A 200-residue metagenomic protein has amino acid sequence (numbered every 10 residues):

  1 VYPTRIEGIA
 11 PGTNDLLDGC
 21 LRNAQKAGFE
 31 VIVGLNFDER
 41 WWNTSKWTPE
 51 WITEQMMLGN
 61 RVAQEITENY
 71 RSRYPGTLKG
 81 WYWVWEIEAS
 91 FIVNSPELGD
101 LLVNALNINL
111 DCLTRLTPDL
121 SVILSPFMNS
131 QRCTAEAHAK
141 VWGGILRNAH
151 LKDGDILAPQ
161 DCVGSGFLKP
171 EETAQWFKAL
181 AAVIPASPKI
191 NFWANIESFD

Functional and structural regions predicted by a protein language model:
V1-D200: Glycan-processing catalytic domains of CAZymes
